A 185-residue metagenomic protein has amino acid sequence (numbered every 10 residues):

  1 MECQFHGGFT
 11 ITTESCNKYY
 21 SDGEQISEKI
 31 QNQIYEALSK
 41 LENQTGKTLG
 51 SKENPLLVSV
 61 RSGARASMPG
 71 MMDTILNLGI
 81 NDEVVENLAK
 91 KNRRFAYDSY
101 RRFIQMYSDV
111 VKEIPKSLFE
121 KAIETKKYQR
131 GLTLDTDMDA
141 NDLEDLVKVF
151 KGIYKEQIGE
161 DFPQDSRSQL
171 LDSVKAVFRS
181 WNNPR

Functional and structural regions predicted by a protein language model:
M1-R185: Nucleotide/phosphate-binding sheet-loop regions of phosphoryl- and nucleotidyl-transfer enzymes
